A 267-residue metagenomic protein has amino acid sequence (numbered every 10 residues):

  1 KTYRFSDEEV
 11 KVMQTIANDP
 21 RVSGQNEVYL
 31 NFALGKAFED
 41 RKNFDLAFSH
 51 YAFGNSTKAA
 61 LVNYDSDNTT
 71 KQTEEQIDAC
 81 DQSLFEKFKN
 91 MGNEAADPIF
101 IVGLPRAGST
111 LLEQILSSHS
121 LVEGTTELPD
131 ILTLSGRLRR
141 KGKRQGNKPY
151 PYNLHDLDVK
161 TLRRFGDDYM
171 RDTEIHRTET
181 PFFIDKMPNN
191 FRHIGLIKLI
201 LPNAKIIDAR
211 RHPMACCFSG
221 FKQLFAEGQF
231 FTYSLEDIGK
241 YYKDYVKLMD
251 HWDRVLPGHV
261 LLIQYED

Functional and structural regions predicted by a protein language model:
K1-R177: Alpha-helical solenoid repeat scaffolds of the TPR/TPR-like class and their adjacent stem/linker regions that mediate
T125, D130-D158, H176-D267: PAPS-dependent sulfotransferase catalytic domain
